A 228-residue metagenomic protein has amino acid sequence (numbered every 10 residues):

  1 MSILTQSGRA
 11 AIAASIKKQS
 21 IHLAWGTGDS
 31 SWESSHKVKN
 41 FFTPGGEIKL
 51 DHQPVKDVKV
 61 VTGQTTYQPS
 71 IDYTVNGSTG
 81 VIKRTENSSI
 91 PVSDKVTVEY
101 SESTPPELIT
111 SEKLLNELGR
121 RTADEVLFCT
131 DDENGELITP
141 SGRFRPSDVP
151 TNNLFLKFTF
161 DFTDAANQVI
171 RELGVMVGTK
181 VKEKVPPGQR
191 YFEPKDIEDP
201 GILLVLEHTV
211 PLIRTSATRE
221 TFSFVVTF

Functional and structural regions predicted by a protein language model:
M1-G46, Y100-I170, G178-F228: Small cysteine-rich, disulfide-bonded extracellular modules of the LU/uPAR three-finger superfamily and closely related
I21-A24, K56-T62, L173: Short polybasic amphipathic segments
V38-F42, G46-D51, K59-T65, V98: Threonine/glycine-rich low-complexity segments that form extended coil/beta-edge repetitive scaffolds
K49, T74, K83, S223-V225: Generic structural detector for well-ordered beta-strands
L50-Q53, T85-N87, K157-D164: A structural micro-motif recognizing beta-strand termini and the immediately following turn/loop segments
H52-V55, F144-P146: Domain-scale terminal segments
Q53-V55, A166-L173: Short coil-to-beta strand junction motifs in C2/discoidin
D57-P105: Surface-exposed interaction regions enriched in Ser/Thr/Asp/Glu that occur as long low-complexity tracts or repetitive
